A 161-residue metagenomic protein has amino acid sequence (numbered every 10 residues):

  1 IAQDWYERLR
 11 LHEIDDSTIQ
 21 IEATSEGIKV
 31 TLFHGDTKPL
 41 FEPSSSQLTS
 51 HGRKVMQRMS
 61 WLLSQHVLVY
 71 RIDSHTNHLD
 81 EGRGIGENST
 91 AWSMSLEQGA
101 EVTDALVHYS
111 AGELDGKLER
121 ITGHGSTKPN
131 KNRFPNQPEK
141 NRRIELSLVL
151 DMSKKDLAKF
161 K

Functional and structural regions predicted by a protein language model:
I1, P39-P43, S89-A91, A111-L118: A generic short-segment signal for beta-strand/edge and adjacent turn/coil regions
I1, S44-H51, T90-Q98, P138: Extracytoplasmic/periplasmic, Sec-exported soluble proteins
A2-T18, F41-S74, T103-V107, L146 (+1 more regions): Periplasmic peptidoglycan-binding/anchoring modules of Gram-negative envelope and division proteins
D15-S17, T24-I28, T37, S44 (+3 more regions): Envelope-exposed proteins and targeting segments
Q20-I21, N136: Short secondary-structure boundary/capping segments
S25-Q57, L79-S89: Short, solvent-exposed beta-strand/turn patches at coil↔beta or beta↔helix junctions that act as interaction loops
L63-H78, W92-N130, K140-A158: A non-catalytic structural micro-motif
G82-I85, K131-F134, L157-K159: Short, well-ordered secondary-structure micro-motifs
